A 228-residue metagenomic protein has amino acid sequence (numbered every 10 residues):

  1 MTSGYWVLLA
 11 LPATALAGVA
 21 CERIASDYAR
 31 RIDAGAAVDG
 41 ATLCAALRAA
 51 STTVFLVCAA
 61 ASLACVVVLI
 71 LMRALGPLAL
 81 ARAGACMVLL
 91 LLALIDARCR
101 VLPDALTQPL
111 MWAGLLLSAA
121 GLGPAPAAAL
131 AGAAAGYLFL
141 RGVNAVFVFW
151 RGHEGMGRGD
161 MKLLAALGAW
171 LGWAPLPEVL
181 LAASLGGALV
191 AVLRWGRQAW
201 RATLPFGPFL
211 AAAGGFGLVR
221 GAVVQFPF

Functional and structural regions predicted by a protein language model:
M1-F228: A membrane-topology feature that recognizes alpha-helical transmembrane segments and their immediate juxtamembrane
